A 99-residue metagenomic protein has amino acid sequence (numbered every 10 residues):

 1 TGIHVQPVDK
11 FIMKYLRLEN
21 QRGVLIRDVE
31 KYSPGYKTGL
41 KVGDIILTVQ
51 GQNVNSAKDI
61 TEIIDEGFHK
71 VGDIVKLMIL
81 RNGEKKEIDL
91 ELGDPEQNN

Functional and structural regions predicted by a protein language model:
T1-N99: C-terminal recognition in membrane/secretory proteostasis and scaffolding
